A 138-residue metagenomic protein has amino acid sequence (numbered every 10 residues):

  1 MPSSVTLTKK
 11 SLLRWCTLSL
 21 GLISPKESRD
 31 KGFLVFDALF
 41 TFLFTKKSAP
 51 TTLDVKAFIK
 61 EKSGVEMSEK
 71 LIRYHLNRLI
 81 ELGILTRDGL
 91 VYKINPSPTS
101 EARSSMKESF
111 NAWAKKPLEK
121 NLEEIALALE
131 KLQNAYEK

Functional and structural regions predicted by a protein language model:
M1-K46: Short alpha-helical segments that sit at the start of domains
K46-K60: Short acidic, hydrophobic short linear motifs in intrinsically disordered regions
F58-S63, L90: The feature represents the first ordered module of a protein
V65-E81: Short amphipathic alpha-helical interaction segments
I80-V91: A short, conserved structural fragment
T99-E130: Short, amphipathic alpha-helical interaction segments positioned at domain boundaries
Q133-K138: C-terminal regulatory/oligomerization modules of transcriptional regulators
